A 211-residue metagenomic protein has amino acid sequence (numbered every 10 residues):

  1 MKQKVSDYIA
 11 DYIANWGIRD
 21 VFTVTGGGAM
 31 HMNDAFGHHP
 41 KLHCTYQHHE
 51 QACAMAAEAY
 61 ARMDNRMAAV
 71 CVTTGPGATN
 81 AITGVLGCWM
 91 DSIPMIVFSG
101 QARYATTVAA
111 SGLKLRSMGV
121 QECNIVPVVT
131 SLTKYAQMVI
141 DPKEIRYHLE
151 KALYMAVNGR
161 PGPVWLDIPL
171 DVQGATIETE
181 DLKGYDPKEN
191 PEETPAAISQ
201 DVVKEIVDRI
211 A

Functional and structural regions predicted by a protein language model:
M1-A211: N-terminal alpha/beta PP-like core and its mobile active-site loop of ThDP/TPP-dependent enzymes
